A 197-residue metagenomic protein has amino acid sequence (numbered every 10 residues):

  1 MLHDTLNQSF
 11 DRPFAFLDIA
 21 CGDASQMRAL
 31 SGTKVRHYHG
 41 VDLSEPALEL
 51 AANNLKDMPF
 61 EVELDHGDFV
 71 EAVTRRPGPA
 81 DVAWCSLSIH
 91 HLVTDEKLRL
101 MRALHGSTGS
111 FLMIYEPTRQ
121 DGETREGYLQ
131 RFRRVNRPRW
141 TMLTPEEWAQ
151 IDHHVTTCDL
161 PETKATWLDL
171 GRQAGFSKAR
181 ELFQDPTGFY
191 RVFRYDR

Functional and structural regions predicted by a protein language model:
M1-R12: Conserved alpha-helix/loop element of class I SAM-dependent methyltransferases that forms part of the SAM/SAH-binding
L17, D23-E71: Class I SAM-dependent methyltransferase SAM/SAH-binding core
E71-P77: Short conserved loop adjoining the S-adenosyl-L-methionine
W84: A conserved beta-strand element that flanks and buttresses the S-adenosyl-L-methionine
L87-S88: Short catalytic micro-motifs in class I SAM-dependent methyltransferases
L98-S110: A short glycine-rich, Lys/Arg-flanked "PGG" loop and its adjoining helix->strand segment in the class I
Y115-R172: C-terminal alpha-helical "lid/dimerization" subdomain adjacent to the S-adenosyl-L-methionine
F183-R197: Core SAM-dependent methyltransferase catalytic element
